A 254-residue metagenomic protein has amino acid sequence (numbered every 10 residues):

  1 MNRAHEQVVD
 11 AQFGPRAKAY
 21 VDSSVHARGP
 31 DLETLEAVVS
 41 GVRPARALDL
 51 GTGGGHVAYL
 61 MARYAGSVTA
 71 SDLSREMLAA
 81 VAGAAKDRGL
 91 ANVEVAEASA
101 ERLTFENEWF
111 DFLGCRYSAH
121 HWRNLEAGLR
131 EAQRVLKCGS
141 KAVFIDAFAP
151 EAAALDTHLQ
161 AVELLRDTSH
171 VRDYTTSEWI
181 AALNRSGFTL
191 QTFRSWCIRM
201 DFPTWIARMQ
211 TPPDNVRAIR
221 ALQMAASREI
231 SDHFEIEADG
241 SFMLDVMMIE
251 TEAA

Functional and structural regions predicted by a protein language model:
M1-V42, H56-L60, M77-A80, T204-I206: Conserved class I S-adenosyl-L-methionine
L48-L50, G54-R102: Class I SAM-dependent methyltransferase SAM/SAH-binding core
G54, Q191-A254: Conserved Class I S-adenosyl-L-methionine
E101-F112: A short acidic, Gly/Pro-enriched loop at the edge of an enzyme's catalytic core that lines a small-molecule cofactor
D111-N124: A short SAM/SAH-binding and catalytic strip from SAM-dependent methyltransferases
E126-C138: A short glycine-rich, Lys/Arg-flanked "PGG" loop and its adjoining helix->strand segment in the class I
V143-L165: Conserved class I S-adenosyl-L-methionine
R172-S186: Short alpha-helix
